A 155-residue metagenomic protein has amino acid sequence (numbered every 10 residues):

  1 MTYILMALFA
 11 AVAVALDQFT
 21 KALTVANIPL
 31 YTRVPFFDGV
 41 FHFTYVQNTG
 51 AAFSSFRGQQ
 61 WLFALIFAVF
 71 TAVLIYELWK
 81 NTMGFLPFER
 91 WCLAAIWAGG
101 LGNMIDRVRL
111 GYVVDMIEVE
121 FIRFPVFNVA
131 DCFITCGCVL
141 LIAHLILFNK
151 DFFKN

Functional and structural regions predicted by a protein language model:
M1-N155: Alpha-helical transmembrane bundles and membrane-interface segments of multipass inner-membrane proteins
